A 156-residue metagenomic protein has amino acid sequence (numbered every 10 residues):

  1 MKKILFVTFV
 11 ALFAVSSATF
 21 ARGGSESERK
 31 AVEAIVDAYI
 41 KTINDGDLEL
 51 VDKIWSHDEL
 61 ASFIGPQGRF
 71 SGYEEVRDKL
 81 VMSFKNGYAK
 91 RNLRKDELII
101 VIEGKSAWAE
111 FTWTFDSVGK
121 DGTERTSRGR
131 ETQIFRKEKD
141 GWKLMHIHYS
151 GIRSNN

Functional and structural regions predicted by a protein language model:
M1-I4: Positively charged n-region of N-terminal signal peptides that target proteins for export
V7-S16: Bacterial N-terminal signal peptides
S16-I54, N156: Short, low-complexity N-terminal intrinsically disordered segments enriched in polar/charged residues
E26, K30, L48-I102: A solvent-exposed, acidic/Ser-Thr-rich amphipathic alpha-helical stretch
L80-V81, K95-I100, W113-F115, R130-R136: Hydrophobic/aromatic beta-strand elements that line small-molecule binding cavities or substrate pockets in beta-rich
I100-A107, T123, F135-G141: A short, structured loop/turn motif at beta-sheet edges
K105-F115: A short hydrophobic beta-strand element
R128-N155: Short beta-strand edge/turn micro-motifs at domain boundaries
